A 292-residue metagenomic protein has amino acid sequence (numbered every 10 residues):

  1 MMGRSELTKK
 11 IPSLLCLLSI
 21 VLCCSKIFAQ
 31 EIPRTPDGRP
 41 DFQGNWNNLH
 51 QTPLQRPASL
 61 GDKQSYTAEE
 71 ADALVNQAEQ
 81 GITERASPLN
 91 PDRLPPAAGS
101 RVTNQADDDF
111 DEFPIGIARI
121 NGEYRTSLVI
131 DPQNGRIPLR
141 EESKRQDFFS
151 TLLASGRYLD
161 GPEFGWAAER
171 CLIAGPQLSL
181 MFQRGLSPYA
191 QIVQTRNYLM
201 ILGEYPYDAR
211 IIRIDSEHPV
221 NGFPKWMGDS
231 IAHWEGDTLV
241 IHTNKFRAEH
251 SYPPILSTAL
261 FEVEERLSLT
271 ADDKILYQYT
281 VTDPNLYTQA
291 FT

Functional and structural regions predicted by a protein language model:
M1-I11: N-terminal secretory signal peptides that target proteins for export/translocation
G3, I27-T292: PEST-like low-complexity, intrinsically disordered acidic/proline/serine-rich tracts that flank trafficking/processing
S13-K26: Bacterial N-terminal signal peptides
